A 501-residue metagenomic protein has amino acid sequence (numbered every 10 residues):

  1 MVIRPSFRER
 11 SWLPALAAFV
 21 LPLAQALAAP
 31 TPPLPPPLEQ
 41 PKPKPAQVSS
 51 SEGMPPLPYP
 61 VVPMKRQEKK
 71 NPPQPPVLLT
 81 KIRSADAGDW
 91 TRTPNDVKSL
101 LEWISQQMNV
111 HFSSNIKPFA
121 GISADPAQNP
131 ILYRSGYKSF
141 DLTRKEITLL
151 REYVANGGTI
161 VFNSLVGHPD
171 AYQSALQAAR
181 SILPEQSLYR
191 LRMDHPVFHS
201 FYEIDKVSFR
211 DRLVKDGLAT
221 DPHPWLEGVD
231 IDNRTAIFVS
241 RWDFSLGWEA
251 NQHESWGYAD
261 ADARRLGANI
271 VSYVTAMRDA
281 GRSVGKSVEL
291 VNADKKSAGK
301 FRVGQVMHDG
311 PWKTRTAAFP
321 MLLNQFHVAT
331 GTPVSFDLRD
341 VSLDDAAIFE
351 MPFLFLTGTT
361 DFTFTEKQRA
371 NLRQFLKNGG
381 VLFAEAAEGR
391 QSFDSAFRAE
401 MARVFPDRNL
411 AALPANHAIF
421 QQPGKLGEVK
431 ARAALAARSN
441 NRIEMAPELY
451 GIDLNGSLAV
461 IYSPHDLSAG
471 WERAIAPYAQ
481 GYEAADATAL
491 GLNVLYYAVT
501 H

Functional and structural regions predicted by a protein language model:
M1-E9: N-terminal secretory signal peptides that target proteins for export/translocation
S11, I131-Y172, F353-D394: Short alpha-beta junction capping motif
P14-Q25: Bacterial N-terminal signal peptides
P30-I131, S135-K138, F244-S245, H253-F353 (+4 more regions): Aromatic-Pro/Gly-enriched surface loop or interdomain linker that acts as a lid/target-recognition segment
P75, D170-A250, G257-A268, G299-R302 (+4 more regions): An acidic, glycine-rich "communication" segment
T80-K81, P130-R134, T159-N163, L188-R190 (+6 more regions): Structural recognition of the beta-strand scaffold that forms the well-ordered cores of secreted hydrolase catalytic
P94-L101, I147, R151, Y172-L176 (+6 more regions): Extracytoplasmic/secreted envelope proteins and their assembly/folding machinery, especially bacterial periplasmic
V110-A120, F162-V166, Q186-D194, A280-K286 (+3 more regions): Surface-exposed patches in mature extracellular/periplasmic domains of secreted proteins
